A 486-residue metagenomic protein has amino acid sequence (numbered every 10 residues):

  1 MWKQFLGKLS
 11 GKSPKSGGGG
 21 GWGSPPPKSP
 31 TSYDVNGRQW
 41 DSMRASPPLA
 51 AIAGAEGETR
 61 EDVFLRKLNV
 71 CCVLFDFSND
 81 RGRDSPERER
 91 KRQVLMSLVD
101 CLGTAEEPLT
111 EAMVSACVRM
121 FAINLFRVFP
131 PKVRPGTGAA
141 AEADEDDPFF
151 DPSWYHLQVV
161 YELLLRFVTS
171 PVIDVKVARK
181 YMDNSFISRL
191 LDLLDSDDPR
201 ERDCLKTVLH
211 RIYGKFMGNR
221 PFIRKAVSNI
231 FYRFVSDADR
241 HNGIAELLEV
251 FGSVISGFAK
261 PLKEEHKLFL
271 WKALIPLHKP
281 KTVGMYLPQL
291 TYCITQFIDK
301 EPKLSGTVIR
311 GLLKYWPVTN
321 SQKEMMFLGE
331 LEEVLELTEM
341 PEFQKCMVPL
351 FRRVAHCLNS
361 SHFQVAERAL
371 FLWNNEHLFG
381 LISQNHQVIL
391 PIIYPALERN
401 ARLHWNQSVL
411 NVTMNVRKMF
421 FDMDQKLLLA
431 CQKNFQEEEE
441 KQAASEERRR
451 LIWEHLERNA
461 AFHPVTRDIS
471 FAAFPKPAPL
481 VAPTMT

Functional and structural regions predicted by a protein language model:
W2-K3, H356-C357, Q387-T486: Eukaryotic acidic, Ser/Thr-rich intrinsically disordered low-complexity regions
W2-M325, E330-C346, F351-C357, H362-V365 (+3 more regions): Alpha-helical solenoid scaffolds in large eukaryotic transport, assembly, and signaling factors
Y213, H377, F420-M423: A short hydrophobic/aromatic micro-motif that marks alpha-helical segments and, especially, helix-coil
L358-G380: Loop/turn-rich, solvent-exposed surfaces of beta-rich toroidal or solenoidal domains
G380-Q387: Charged, surface-exposed interaction regions in soluble eukaryotic proteins
